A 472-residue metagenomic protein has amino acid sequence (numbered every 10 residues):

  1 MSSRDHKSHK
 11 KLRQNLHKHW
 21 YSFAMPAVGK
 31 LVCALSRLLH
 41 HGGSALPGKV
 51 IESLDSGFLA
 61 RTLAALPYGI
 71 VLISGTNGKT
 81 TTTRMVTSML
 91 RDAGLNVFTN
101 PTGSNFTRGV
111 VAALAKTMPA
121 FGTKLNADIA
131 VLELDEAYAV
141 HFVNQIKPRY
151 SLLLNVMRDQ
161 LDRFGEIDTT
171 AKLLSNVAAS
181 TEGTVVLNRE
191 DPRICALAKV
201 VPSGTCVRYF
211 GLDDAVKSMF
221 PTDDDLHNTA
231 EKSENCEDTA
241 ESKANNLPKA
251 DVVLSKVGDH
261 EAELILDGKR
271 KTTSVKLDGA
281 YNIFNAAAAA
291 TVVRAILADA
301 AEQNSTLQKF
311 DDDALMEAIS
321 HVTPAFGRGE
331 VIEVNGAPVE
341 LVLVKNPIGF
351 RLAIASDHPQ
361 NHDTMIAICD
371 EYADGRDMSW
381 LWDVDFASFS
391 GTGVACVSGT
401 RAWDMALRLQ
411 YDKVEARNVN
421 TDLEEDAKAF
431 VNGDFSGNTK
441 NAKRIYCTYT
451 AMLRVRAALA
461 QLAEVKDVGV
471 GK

Functional and structural regions predicted by a protein language model:
S2-R37, G42-S44, A179, C206 (+3 more regions): ATP-dependent carboxylate-amine ligase
R4-H9, R13, H17-C206: Phosphate-binding loop of NTP-binding sites
Y68, L153, M157-V334: Acidic, Mg2+-coordinating active-site environments of NTP-dependent enzymes
I70, V97-T99, C206-Y209, K249-D251 (+2 more regions): Conserved beta-strand scaffold positions in the cores of enzyme catalytic domains, especially in NTP/NDP-utilizing
T83-S88, A290, A406, R456: A generic structural signal for short, well-ordered alpha-helical segments in conserved domains
V86, L90, V110-L114, A286-I296 (+1 more regions): Buried hydrophobic packing segments
L132, S151-L153, L187, Y209 (+3 more regions): Structural beta-sheet core signal
E136-Y138, R189-R193, L212-D213, T400-W403 (+1 more regions): Short, polar loop motifs at secondary-structure junctions
